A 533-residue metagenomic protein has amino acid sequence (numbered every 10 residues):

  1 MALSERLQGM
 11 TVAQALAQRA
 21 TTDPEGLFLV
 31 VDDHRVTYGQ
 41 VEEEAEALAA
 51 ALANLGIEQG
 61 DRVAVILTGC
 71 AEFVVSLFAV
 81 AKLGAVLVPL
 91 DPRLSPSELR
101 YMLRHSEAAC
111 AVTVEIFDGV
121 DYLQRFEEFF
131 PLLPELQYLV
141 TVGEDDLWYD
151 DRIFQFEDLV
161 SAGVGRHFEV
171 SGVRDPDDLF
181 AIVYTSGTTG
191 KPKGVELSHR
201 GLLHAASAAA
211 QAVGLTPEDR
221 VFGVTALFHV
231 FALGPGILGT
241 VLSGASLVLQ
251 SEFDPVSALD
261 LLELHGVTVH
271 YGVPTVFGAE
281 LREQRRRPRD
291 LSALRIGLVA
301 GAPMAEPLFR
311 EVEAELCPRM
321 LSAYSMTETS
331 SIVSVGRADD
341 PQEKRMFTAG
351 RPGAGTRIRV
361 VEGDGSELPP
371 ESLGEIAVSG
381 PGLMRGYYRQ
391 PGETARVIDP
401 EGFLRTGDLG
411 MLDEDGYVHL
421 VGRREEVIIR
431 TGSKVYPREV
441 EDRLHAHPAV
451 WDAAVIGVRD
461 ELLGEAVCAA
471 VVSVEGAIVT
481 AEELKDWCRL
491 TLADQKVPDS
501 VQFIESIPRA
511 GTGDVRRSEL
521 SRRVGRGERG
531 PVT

Functional and structural regions predicted by a protein language model:
S4-A13, E25-C70, V74-F78, S95-R100 (+2 more regions): Conserved AMP-binding/adenylate-forming core of the ANL superfamily
G9-M10, P24-L27, T141, D146-L147 (+4 more regions): Conserved pre-ATP/AMP-binding loop-to-beta segment of ANL
E42-A47, V164, P176, F180 (+4 more regions): Conserved structural elements of the adenylate-forming
A50, L94-R104, A111-E115, H270 (+6 more regions): AMP-binding/adenylate-forming catalytic core of the ANL superfamily
F117-P176, E283-Q284: ANL superfamily adenylate-forming
D158, L264-G272, L281-K344, R357 (+1 more regions): Gly/Ser/Thr-rich phosphate-binding loop
L203-R220, F228-V269, E283-R285: Conserved AMP-binding/adenylation subdomain of ANL enzymes
R351-G355, D364-V397, V435: Conserved ATP/PPi-binding loop(s) of AMP-dependent carboxylate-activating enzymes
